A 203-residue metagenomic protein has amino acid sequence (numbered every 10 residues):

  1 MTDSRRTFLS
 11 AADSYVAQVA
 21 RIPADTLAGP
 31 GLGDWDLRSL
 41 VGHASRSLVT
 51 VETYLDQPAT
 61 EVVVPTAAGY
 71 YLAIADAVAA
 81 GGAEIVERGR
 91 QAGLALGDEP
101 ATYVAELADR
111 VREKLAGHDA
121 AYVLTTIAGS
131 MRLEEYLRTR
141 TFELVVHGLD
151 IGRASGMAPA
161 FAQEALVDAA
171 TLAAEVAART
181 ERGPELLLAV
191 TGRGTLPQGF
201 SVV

Functional and structural regions predicted by a protein language model:
M1-T7, A11-S14, R21-G33, T53-A77 (+2 more regions): Structured surface interface patches that mediate subunit assembly and partner/cofactor docking
L37-P58: Extended cationic-aromatic binding surfaces that line active-site or macromolecule-binding grooves and engage
A80-E84: Short, structured beta-strand-loop surface elements
